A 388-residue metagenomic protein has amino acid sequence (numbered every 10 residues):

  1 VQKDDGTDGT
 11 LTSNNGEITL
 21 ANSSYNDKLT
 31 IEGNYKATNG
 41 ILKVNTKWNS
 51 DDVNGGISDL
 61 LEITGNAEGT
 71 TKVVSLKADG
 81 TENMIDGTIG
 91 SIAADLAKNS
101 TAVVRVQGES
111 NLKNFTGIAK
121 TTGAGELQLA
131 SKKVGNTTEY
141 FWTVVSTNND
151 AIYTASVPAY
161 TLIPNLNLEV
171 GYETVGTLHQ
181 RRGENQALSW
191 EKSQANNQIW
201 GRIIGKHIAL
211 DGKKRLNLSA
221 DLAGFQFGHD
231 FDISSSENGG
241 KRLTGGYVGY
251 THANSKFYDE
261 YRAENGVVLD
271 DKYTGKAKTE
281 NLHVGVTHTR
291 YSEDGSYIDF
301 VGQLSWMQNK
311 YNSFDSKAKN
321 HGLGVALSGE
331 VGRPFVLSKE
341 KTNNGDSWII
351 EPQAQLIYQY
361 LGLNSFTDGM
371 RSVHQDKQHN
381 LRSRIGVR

Functional and structural regions predicted by a protein language model:
V1-T70, L76, E82-V144: Extracellular beta-solenoid/beta-roll
D27-L29, G40-L42, D59, F225-F227 (+4 more regions): One face of beta-strands
D51, T81-M84, L210, A253 (+1 more regions): Flexible loop/turn segments at secondary-structure boundaries
I57-I63, S75-A94, S156-A159, P164 (+3 more regions): Composition- and surface-driven signal marking solvent-exposed, interaction-prone regions in large proteins
G69-V74, R382-G386: Gly/Ser/Thr-rich active-site loops/lids in small-molecule metabolic enzymes that frequently grip phosphoryl groups
I85-E109, K214-I233, V373-N380: Short secondary-structure subsegments characteristic of cysteine-rich extracellular domains
T147-G345, F366: Outer membrane beta-barrel translocator domains of Type V secretion systems
N320-P334, K339-R388: Detector for outer-membrane/organellar transmembrane beta-barrel domains, recognizing the amphipathic beta-strand
